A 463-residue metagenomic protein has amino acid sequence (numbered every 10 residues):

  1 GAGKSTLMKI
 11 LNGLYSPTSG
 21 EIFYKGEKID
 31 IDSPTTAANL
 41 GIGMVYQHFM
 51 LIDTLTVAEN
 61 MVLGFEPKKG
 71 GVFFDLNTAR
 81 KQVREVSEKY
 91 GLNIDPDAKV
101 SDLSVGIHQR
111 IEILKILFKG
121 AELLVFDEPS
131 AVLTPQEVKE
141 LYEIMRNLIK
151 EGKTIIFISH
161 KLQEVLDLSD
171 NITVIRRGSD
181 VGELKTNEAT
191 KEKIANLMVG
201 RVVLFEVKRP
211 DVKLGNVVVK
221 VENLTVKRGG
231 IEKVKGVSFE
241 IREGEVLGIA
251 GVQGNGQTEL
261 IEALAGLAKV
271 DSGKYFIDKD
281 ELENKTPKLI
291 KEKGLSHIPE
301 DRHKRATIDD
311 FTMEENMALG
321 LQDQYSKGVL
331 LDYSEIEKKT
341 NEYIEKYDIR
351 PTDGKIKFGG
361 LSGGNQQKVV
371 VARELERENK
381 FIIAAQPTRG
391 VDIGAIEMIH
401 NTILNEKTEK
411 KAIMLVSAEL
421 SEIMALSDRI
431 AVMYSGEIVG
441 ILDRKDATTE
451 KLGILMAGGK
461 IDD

Functional and structural regions predicted by a protein language model:
G1-D463: Glycine-rich phosphate-binding loops of nucleotide-dependent enzymes
